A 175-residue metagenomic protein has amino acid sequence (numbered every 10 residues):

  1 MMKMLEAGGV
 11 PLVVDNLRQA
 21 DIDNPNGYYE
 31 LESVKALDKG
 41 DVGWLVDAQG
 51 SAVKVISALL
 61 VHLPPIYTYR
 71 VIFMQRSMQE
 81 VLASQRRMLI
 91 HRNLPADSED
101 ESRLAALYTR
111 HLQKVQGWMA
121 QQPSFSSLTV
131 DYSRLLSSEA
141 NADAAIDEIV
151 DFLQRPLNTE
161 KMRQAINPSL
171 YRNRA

Functional and structural regions predicted by a protein language model:
M1-A48, N167-A175: PAPS-dependent sulfotransferase catalytic core
M2-L5, V14, T68, F73 (+3 more regions): Generic hydrophobic, helix-prone segments enriched in Leu/Val/Ile
V13-L17, T129, L153-A165: Short, surface-exposed acidic
P25-N26, V53-I56, Y132, R163 (+1 more regions): Generic secondary-structure boundary/loop-capping signal
A52-L157: PAPS-dependent sulfotransferase catalytic domain
L135, P156-A175: Charged phosphate-binding loop/patch that engages nucleotide di/tri-phosphates or the phosphate backbone of nucleic
